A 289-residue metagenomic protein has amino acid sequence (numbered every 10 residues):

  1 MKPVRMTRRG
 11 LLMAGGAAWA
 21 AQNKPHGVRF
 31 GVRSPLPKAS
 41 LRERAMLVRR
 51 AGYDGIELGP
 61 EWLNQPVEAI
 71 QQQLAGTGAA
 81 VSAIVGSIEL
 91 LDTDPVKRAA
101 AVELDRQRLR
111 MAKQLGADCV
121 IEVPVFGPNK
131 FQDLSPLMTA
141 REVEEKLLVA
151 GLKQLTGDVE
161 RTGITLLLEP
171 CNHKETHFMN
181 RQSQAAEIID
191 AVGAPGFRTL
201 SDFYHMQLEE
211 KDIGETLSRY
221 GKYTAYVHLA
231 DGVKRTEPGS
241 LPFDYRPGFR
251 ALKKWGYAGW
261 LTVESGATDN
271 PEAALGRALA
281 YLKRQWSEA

Functional and structural regions predicted by a protein language model:
K2-M6, G10-F30, K38-R49, G116-D118 (+2 more regions): Histidine-acidic metal/acid-base catalytic patches
G15-Q22, K97-R198: Active-site acidic/histidine proton-transfer and metal-coordination neighborhood in alpha/beta enzyme cores
V28-S40, L90-V102, M138-E144: Active-site mouth loops of central-metabolism enzymes
G31-V32, G55-G59, L168-E169, L200-D202 (+1 more regions): Short catalytic-loop micro-motif centered on adjacent basic/acidic residues
L36-K38, W62, S87-L90, F126-P128 (+4 more regions): Active-site-proximal loop/turn and secondary-structure-junction residues that shape catalytic pockets, frequently
L47-Q65, V85-L90, V96, A100: N-terminal substrate-binding region of glycoside hydrolase catalytic domains
N64-Q73: Active-site-adjacent beta->alpha loops and helix N-cap segments on the catalytic face of soluble alpha/beta enzymes
